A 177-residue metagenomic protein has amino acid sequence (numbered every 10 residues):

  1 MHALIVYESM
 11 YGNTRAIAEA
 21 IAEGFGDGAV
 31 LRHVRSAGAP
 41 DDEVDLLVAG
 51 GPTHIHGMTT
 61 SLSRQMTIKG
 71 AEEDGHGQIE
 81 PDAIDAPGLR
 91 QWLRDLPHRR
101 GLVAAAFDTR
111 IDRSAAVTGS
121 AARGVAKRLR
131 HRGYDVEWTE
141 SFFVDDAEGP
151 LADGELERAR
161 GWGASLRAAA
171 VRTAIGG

Functional and structural regions predicted by a protein language model:
M1-G26: N-terminal beta1-alpha1 ligand-phosphate binding loop
H2, G28, V103, D135: Residues at the starts of beta-strands that form the adenosine-phosphate
E19-E23, D27, R94, K127 (+2 more regions): Short, well-ordered alpha-helices that flank and scaffold nucleotide-derived cofactor binding pockets
A20, G88-Q91, G124, R158-S165: Alpha-helical elements of Rossmann-like donor-binding domains used by nucleotide-donor carbohydrate transfer enzymes
D27-V34: Short gly/ser/thr-rich secondary-structure transition/capping motifs
R35-R132: Helix-loop-strand module that forms the ligand-binding subsite of alpha/beta enzymes
R130-G177: Glycine-rich phosphate/pyrophosphate-binding loop and the adjoining helix
